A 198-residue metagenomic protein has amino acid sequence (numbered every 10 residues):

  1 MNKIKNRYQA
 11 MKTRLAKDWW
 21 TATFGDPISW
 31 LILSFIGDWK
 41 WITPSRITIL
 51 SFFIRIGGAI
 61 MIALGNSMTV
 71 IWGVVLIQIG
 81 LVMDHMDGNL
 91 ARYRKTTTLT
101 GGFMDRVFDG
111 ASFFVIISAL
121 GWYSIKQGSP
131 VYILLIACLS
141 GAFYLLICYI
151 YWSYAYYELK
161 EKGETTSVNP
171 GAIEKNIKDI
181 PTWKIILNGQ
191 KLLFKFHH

Functional and structural regions predicted by a protein language model:
M1, W39, I54-R55: Short acidic/polar alpha-helix capping motifs at helix-coil junctions
N2-S34, V107-H198: A feature for the membrane-embedded catalytic helix bundles of lipid/isoprenoid biosynthetic enzymes
F35-I42: Membrane interface segments of multi-pass transport proteins and intramembrane proteases
W41, N66, K160-G163: Residue-level recognition of short, structured coil/turn motifs that connect secondary structure elements
I42, M83, M104, F143: Single, functionally critical "micro-switch" positions that shape active/binding sites and transmembrane helices
P44-T100, I117, I136: Membrane-embedded alpha-helical segments that form the functional core of polytopic membrane enzymes, especially those
T100-V107: Membrane-interface alpha-helices at helix entry/exit sites of multi-pass transporters
